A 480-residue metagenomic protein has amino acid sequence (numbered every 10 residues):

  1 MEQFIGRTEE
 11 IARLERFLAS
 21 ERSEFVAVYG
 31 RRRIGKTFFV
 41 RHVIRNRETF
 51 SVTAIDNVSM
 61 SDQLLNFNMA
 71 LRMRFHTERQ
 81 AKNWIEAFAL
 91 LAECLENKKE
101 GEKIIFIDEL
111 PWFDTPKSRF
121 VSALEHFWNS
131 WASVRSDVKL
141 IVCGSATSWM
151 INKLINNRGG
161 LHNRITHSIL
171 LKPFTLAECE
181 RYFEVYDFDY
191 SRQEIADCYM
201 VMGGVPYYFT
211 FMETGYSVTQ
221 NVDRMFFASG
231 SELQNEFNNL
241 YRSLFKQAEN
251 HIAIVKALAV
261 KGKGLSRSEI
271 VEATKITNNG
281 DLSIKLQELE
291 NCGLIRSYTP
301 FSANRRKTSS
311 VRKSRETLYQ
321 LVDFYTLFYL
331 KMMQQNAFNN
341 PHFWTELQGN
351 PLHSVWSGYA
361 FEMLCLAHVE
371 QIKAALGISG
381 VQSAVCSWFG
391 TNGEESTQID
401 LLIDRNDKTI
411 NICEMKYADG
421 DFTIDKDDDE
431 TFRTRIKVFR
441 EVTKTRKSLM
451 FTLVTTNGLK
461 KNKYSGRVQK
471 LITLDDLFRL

Functional and structural regions predicted by a protein language model:
M1-L347, P351, F451: Phosphate-binding site recognition
Q3, V311, E316-L480: A cross-kingdom feature that marks ATP-driven nucleic-acid transaction machinery
